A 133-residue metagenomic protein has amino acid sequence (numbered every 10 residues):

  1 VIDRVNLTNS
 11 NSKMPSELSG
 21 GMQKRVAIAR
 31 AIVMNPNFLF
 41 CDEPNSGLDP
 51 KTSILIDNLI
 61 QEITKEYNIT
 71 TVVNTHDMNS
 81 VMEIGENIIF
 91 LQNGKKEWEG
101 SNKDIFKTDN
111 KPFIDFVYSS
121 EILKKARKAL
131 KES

Functional and structural regions predicted by a protein language model:
I2-N9: Conserved ABC ATPase "signature" region
M14-L18, M22: Conserved ABC ATPase signature
V33-N37: A short, proline-enriched helix->beta-strand linker immediately N-terminal to the Walker B motif in ABC-type P-loop
L39-D42: Catalytic Walker B motif of ABC-type/P-loop ATPase nucleotide-binding domains
P50-T52: Helix N-cap at the start of a conserved alpha-helix in ABC-type nucleotide-binding domains
V81-E83: A short, surface-exposed alpha-helical micro-motif characterized by mixed small hydrophobic and charged/polar residues
